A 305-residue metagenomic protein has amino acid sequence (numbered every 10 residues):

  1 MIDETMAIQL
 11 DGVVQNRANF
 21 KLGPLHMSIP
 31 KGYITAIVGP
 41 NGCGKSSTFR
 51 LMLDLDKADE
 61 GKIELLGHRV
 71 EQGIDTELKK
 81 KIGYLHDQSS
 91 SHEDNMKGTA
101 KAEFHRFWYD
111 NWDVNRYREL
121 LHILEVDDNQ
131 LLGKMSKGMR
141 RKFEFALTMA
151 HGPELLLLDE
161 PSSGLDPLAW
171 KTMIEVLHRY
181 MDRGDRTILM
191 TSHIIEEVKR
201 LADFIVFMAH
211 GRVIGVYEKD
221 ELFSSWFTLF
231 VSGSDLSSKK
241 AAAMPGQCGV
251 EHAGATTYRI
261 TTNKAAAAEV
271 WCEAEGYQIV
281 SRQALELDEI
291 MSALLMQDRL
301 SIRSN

Functional and structural regions predicted by a protein language model:
G39-G44: Walker A (P-loop) phosphate-binding loop of ABC-type ATPase nucleotide-binding domains
L53: Helix-to-loop junction immediately C-terminal to a conserved catalytic motif
G61-E71, E77-L78: Conserved ABC transporter NBD signature motif
H86-F143: ABC-family P-loop ATPase nucleotide-binding domains
L156-E160: Catalytic Walker B motif of ABC-type/P-loop ATPase nucleotide-binding domains
I174-N263: ABC transporter nucleotide-binding domain
T261-N305: C-terminal coupling/interaction segments
